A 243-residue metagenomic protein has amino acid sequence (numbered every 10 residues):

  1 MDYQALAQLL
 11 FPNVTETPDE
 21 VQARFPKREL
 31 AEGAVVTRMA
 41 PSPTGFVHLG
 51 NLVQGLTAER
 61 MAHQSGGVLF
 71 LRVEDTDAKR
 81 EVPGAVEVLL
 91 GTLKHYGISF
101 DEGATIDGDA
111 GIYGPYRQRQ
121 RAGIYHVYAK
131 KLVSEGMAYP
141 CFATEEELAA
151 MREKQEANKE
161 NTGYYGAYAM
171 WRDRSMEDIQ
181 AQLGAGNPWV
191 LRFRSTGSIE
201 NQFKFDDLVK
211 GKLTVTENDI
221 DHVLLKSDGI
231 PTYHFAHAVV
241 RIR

Functional and structural regions predicted by a protein language model:
D2-A157: N-terminal Rossmann-like or analogous alpha/beta NTP/dinucleotide-binding catalytic cores that position adenine
K131-S134, Y139-R243: Active-site cores that bind ATP or allylic diphosphates and position pyrophosphate for catalysis
